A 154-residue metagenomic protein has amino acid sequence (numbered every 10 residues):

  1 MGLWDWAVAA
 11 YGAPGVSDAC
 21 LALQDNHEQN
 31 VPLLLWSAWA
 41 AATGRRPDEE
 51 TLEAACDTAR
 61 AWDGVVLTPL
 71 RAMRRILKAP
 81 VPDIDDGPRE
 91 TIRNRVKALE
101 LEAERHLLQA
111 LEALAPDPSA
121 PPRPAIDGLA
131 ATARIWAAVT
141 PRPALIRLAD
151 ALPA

Functional and structural regions predicted by a protein language model:
M1-L3, A149-A154: Short, low-complexity, intrinsically disordered N-terminal peptides in bacterial proteins
L3-Q24: Short amphipathic alpha-helical segments and their helix-coil junctions
D18-R60: N-terminal interaction modules that seed assembly of large macromolecular complexes
E28-P32, A40-R45, D63, E100-E104 (+2 more regions): Short alpha-helix boundary/capping elements
A72-M73: Long, amphipathic alpha-helical stalk/connector segments used for oligomerization, subunit docking, or mechanical
L77-A151: A charged, amphipathic interaction segment
